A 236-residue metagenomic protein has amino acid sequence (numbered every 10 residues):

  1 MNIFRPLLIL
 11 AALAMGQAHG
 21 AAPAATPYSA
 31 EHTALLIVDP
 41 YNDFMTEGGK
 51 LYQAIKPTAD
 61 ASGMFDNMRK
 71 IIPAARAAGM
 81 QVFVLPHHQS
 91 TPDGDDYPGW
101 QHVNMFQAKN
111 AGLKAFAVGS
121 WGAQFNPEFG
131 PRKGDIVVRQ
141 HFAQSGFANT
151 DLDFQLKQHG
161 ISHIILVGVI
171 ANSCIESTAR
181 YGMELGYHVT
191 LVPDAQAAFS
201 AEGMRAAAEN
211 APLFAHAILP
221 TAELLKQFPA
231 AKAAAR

Functional and structural regions predicted by a protein language model:
M1-R5: Positively charged n-region of N-terminal signal peptides that target proteins for export
P6-Q17: Bacterial N-terminal signal peptides
G20-A34, D43, A61, K70-A78 (+2 more regions): Active-site-adjacent betaalpha module
I37-D43, E47: Active-site histidine-acidic residue metal-binding/catalytic motifs, centered on HxH/HExxH-like signatures
K50-D60: Short glycine-enriched, charge-decorated loop/helix-capping segments at active-site entrances that position
M64-F65: Glycine-rich loop(s) and the adjacent beta-strand/alpha-helix scaffold that form part
F83-G94: Acidic helix-start/capping segments at beta-turn-to-alpha-helix junctions
